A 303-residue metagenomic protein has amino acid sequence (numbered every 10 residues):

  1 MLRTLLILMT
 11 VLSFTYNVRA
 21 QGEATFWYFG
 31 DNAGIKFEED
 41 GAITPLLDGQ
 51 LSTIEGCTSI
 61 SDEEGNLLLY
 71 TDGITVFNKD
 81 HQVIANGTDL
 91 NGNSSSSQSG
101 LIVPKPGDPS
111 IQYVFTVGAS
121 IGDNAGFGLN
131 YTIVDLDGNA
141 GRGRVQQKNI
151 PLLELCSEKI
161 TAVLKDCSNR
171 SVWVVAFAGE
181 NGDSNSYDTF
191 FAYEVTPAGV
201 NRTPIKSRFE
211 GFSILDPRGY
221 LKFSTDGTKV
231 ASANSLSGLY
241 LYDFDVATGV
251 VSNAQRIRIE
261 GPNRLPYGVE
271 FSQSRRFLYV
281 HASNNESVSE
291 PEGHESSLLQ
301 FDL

Functional and structural regions predicted by a protein language model:
M1-A24, K229, Y267, E290: Bacterial Sec-dependent N-terminal signal peptides
Q21, S52-L67, N91-S110, I121 (+4 more regions): Structural signature of eukaryotic scaffold interfaces centered on beta-propeller domains
Q21-D108, T116-V145: Beta-propeller domains
Y28, L68-L69, Y113-F115, W173-V175 (+2 more regions): Structural core positions within WD40/WD-like beta-propeller blades
L47, A85-T88, G141-L153, N201-E210 (+1 more regions): Beta-propeller fold detector
N78-D80, T132-D135, F191-E194, D243-D245 (+1 more regions): Structural recognition of the beta-propeller blade-terminating site
A119, N124-S186, K206-S213: Asp-box/WD-like beta-propeller blade repeats and closely related beta-sheet repeat scaffolds
S168-S297: Beta-propeller domains
